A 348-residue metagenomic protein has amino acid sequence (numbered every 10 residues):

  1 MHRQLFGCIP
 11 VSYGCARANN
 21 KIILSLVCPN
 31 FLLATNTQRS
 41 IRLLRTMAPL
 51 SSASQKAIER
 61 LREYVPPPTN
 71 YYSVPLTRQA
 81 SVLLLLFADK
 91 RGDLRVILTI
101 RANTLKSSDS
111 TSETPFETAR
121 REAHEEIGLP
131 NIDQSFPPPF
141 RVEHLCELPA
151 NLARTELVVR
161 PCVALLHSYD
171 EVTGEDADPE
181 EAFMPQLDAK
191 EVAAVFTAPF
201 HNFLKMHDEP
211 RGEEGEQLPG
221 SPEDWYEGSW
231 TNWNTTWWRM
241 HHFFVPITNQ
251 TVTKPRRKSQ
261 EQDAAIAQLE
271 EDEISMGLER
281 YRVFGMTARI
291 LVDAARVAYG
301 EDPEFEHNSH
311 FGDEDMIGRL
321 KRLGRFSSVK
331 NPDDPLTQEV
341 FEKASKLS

Functional and structural regions predicted by a protein language model:
H2-V192, A198-S348: N-terminal leader/linker segments that precede catalytic domains of diphosphate-processing enzymes
